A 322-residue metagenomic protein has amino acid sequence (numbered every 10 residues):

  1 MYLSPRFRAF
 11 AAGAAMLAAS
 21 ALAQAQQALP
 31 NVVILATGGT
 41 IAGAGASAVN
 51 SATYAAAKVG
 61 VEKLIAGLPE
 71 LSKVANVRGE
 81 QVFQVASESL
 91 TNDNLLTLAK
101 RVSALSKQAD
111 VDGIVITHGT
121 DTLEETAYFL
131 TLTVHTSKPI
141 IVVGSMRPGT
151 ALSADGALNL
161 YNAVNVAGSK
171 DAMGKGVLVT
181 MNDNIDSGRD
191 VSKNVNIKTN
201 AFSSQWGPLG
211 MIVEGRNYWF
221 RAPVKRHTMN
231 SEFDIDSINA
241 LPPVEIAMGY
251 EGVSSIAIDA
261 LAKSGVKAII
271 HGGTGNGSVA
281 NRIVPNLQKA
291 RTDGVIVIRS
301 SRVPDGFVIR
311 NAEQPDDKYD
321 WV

Functional and structural regions predicted by a protein language model:
M1-A11: Bacterial N-terminal signal peptides that target proteins for export
A18-S20: N-terminal signal peptide c-region/cleavage motif recognized by signal peptidases
Q26-A104, P285: ATP/NTP phosphate-donor binding region
A28, L35, G60, A66-P69 (+2 more regions): Accessory alpha-helical/coil subdomains and C-terminal extensions that flank or cap enzyme catalytic cores
I116-K138, V279-Q288: Short Gly/Thr/Asp-enriched flexible loops that form oxyanion-binding sites at enzyme active sites
A127-L158, V164-G168, T292-S301: Short, acidic/small-residue loops that bind anionic groups at enzyme active sites
V143-E214: Internal gly/pro-rich beta-alpha loop/helix module that stabilizes soluble enzyme cofactors or their anionic handles
N276-V322: C-terminal non-catalytic interaction/assembly regions of soluble proteins
